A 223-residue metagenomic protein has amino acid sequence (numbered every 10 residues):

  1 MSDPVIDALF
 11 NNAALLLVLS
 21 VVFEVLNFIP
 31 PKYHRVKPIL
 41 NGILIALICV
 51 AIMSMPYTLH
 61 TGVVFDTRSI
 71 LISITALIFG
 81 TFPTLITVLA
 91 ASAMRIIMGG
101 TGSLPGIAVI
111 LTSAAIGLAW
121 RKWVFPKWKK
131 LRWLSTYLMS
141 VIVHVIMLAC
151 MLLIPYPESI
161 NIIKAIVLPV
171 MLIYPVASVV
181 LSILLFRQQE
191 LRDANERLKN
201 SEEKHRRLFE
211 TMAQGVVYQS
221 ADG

Functional and structural regions predicted by a protein language model:
M1-S73: Hydrophobic transmembrane alpha-helices
V22-E24, I45-L59, P83-I173, A177-S178: Hydrophobic transmembrane alpha-helices
F65-R68, S159-N161, K199-N200: Short hydrophobic/aromatic segments of transmembrane alpha-helices and their interfaces
S69-L71, I163-A165, E203: Short hydrophobic "helix-edge" motifs at membrane interfaces and signal-peptide entry regions
V180, R187-S201, L208: Amphipathic coiled-coil signal-transmission "stalk" helices
L198-G223: PAS/LOV and related PAS-like sensory modules
